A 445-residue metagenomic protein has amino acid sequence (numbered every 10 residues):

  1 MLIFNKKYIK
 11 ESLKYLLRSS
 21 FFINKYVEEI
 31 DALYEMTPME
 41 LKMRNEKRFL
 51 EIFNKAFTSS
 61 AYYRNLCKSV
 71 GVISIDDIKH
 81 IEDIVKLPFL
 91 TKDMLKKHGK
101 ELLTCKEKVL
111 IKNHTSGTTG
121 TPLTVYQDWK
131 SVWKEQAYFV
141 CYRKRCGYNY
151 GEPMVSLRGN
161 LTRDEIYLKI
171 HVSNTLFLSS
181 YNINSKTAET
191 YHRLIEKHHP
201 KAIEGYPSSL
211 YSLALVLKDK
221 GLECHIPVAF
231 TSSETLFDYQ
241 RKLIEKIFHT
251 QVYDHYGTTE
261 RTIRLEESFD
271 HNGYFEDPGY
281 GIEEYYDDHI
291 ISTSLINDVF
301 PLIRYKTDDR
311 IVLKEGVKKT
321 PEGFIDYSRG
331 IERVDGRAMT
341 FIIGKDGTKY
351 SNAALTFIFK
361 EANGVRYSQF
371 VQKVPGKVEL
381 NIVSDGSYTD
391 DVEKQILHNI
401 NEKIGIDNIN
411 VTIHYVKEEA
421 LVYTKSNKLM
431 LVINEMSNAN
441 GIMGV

Functional and structural regions predicted by a protein language model:
M1-H114, T121-E135, V140-N149, N160 (+7 more regions): Nucleotide 5′-phosphate-binding alpha/beta core
E51, G159-G273, D277: Conserved adenylate-forming
A56, T115, M154, I203 (+6 more regions): Residue-level signal for inorganic ion chemistry
P153-V155, I291: Conserved beta-strand elements of the Class I
L157, S232, H255-G257, Y286 (+1 more regions): Conserved beta-strand termini and adjacent loop/short-helix elements that scaffold enzyme active sites in alpha/beta
T175, V252, E283, S368 (+1 more regions): Generic structural signal for residues in well-ordered beta-strands
I203, Y305-I404: AMP-binding/adenylate-forming catalytic core of the ANL superfamily
L236, Q240-K319, A338: Conserved AMP-binding/adenylate-forming
